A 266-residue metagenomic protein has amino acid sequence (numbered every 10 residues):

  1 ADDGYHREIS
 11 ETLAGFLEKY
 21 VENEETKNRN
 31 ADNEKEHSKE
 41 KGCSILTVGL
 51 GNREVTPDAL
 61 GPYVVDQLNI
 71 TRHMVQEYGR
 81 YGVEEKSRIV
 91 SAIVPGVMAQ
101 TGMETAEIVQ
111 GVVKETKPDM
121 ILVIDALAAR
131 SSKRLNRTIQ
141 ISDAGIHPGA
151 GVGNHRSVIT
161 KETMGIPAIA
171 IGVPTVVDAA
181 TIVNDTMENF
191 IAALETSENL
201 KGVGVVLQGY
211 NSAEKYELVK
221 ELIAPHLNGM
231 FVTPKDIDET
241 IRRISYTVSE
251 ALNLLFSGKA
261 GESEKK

Functional and structural regions predicted by a protein language model:
A1-I45: Extended, charged alpha/beta regions that create polyanion-binding interfaces
G4, E8, T12, A59 (+4 more regions): Conserved active-site and cofactor/substrate-binding residues in soluble primary-metabolism enzymes
S44-L46, M120-L122: Structural motif
L50-D58, A99, A126-R130: Gly/Ser/Thr-rich loops at beta-strand to alpha-helix junctions that form or flank small-molecule/cofactor-binding
N52-R88, A92: Glycine-rich phosphate/diphosphate-binding loop of Rossmann-like nucleotide-binding domains
V83-V112: A structural-propensity feature for long, helix-poor, extended segments
I93-V94, V123-K266: A structural signal for small-residue-enriched, beta-sheet-centric alpha/beta enzyme cores and oligomeric scaffold folds
V113, P118-D119: Proline-aspartate-enriched helix->loop->beta-strand connector
